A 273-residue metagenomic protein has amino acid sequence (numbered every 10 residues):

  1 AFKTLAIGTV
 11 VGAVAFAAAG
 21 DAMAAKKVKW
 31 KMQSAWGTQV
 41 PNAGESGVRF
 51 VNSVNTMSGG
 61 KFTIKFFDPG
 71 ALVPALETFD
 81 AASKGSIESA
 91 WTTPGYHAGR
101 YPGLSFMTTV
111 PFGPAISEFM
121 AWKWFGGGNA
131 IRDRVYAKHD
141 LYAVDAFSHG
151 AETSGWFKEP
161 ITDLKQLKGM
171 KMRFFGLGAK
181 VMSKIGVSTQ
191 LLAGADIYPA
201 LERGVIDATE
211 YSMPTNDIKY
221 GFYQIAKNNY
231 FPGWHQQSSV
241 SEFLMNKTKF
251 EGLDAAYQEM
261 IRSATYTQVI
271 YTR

Functional and structural regions predicted by a protein language model:
A1-A6: N-terminal export leaders
I7-G12, M23-F119, N129-R273: N-terminal secretory/targeting leader peptides
A15-G20: N-terminal signal peptide c-region/cleavage motif recognized by signal peptidases
W122: Short beta-strand-centered segments that line the small-molecule binding cleft or hinge of alpha/beta clamshell
